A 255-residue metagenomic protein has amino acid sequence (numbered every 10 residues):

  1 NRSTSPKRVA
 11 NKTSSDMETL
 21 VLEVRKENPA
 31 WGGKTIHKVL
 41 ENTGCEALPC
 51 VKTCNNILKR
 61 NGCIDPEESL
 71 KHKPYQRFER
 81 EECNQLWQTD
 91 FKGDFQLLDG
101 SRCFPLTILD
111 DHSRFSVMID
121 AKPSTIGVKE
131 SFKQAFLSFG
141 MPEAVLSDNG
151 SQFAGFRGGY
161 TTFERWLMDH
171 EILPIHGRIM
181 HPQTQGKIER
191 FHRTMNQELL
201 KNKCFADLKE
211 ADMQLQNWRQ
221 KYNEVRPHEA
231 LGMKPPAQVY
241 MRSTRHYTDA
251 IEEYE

Functional and structural regions predicted by a protein language model:
N1-T89, D94, T161, A237-R245: Basic, flexible linker segments flanking DNA-binding modules in nucleic acid-interacting mobile-element proteins
K26, K59, L137, N223-E224: Residues at helix-coil transition
L48, E81-Q88, G93-P105, D111-Q220: RNase H-like DDE/DDD metal-dependent nuclease/strand-transfer catalytic core used by mobile genetic elements
V51, S69-L70, S147, R178-I179 (+1 more regions): Short loop/turn and capping residues at structural boundaries
T194-E255: C-terminal domain-tail junction helix/linker
